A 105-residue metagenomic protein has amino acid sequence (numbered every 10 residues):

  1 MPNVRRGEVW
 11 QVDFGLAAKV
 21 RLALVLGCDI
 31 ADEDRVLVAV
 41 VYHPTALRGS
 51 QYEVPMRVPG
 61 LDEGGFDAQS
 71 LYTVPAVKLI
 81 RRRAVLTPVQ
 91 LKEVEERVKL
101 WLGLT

Functional and structural regions predicted by a protein language model:
M1-T105: Conserved functional hotspots at enzyme active or ligand-binding sites that engage polyanionic ligands
